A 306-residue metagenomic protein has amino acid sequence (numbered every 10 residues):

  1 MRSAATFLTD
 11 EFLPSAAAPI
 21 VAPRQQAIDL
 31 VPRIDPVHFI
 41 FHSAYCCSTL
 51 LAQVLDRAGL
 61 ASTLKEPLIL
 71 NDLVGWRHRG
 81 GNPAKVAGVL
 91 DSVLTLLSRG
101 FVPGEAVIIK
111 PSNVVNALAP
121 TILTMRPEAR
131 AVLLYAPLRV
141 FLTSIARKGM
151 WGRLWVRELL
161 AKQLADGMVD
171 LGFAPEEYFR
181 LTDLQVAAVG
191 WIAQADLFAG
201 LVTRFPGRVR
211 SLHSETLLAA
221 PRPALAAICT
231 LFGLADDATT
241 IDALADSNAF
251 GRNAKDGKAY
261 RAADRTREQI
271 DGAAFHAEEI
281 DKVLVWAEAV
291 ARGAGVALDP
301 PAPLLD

Functional and structural regions predicted by a protein language model:
M1-D29, L171-F205, V209-S211, L218-D306: PAPS-dependent sulfotransferases, especially Golgi type II membrane carbohydrate sulfotransferases
M1-L96: PAPS-dependent sulfotransferase catalytic core
H38, S62, R130-L133, R210-L212: Hydrophobic/aromatic beta-strand patches that form the interior of the parallel beta-sheet core in alpha/beta enzyme
I40-A44, K65-E66, I109-V115, Y135-A136 (+1 more regions): Short His-Asn-centered micro-motif
N71-L73, N116-L118, R139-S144, A219-P221: Short catalytic/ligand-binding loop motif for oxyanion handling, primarily in non-cytosolic enzymes, centered on
F101-T121: Glycine-rich phosphate-binding loop used to anchor ATP phosphates in small-molecule kinases, encompassing both
I122-R147, I228: Conserved phosphate-donor/acceptor-positioning beta-strand/loop module used by diverse small-molecule
A129, R139, A146-E177: Acidic, glycine-rich loop-and-beta core segments that form the ion-binding/anion-interacting portion of active sites
